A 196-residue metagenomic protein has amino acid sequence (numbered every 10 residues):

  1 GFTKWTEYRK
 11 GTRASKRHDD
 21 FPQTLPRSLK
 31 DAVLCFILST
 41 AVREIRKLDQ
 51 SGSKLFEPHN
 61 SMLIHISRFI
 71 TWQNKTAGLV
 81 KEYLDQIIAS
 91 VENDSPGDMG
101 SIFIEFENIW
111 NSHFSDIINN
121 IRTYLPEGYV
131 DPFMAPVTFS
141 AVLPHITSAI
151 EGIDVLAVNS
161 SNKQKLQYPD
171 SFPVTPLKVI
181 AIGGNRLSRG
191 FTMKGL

Functional and structural regions predicted by a protein language model:
G1, T6, L29-L34, L38-L55 (+1 more regions): Short, surface-exposed loop/strand segments
G1-L25: N-terminal switch/interaction subdomains of large nucleotide-dependent motors and GTPases
K10-A14, P58-N60, K194-L196: Short acidic (Asp/Glu) and glycine-rich catalytic loops that position anionic groups and cofactors
T24, S28, V42-V179: Conserved C-terminal RecA-like helicase domain
K178-I182, L187-L196: A short beta-strand element within the Helicase C-terminal
